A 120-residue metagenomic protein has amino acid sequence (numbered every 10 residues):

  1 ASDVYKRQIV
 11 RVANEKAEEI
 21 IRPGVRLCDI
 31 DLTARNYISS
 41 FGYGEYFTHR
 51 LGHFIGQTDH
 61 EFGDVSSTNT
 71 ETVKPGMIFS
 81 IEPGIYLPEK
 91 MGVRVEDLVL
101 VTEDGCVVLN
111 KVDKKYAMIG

Functional and structural regions predicted by a protein language model:
S2-G120: Active-site neighborhoods and metal-handling regions in enzymes and metal-associated proteins
